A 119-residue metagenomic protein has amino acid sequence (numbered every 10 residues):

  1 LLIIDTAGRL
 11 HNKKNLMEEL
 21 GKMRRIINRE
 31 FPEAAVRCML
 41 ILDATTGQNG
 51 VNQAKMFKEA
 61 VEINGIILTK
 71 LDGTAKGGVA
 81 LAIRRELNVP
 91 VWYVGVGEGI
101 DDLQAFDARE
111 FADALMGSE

Functional and structural regions predicted by a protein language model:
L1-E119: P-loop/Walker A NTP-binding module and the surrounding RecA-like catalytic core of P-loop NTPases
